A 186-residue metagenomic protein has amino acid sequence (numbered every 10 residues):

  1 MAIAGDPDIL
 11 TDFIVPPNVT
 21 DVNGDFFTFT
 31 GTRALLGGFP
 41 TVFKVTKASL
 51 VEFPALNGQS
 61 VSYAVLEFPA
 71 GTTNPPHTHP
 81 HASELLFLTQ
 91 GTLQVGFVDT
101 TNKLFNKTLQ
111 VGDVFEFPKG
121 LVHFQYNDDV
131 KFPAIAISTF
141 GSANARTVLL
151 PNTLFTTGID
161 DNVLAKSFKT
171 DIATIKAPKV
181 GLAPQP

Functional and structural regions predicted by a protein language model:
M1, A70-T73, T92-L93, V114 (+3 more regions): Conserved beta-strand elements of beta-rich interaction domains across eukaryotes, especially beta-propellers
M1-A64, F168, T174-P186: A short, N-terminal "cap"/entry segment at the start of jelly-roll beta-barrel domains of the cupin/DSBH fold
T11-D12, K103, K107, E116 (+1 more regions): Double-stranded beta-helix
E52-A55, P75-H77, D113-V114, Y126-N127: Beta-strand elements of modular eukaryotic interaction domains
L56-G58, D99-G120: Short acidic-glycine-tyrosine-enriched beta hairpin
G58, T78-P80, L86-L88, E116 (+1 more regions): Extracellular/periplasmic catalytic domains that process cell-envelope and extracellular macromolecules
A64-E67, L85-L88, Q94-G96, F115-F117 (+2 more regions): Structural recognition of the beta-strand scaffold that forms the well-ordered cores of secreted hydrolase catalytic
P69-T73, H79-T101, V111: Glycine- and acidic-residue-biased ligand/ion/polar-headgroup-sensing regions
